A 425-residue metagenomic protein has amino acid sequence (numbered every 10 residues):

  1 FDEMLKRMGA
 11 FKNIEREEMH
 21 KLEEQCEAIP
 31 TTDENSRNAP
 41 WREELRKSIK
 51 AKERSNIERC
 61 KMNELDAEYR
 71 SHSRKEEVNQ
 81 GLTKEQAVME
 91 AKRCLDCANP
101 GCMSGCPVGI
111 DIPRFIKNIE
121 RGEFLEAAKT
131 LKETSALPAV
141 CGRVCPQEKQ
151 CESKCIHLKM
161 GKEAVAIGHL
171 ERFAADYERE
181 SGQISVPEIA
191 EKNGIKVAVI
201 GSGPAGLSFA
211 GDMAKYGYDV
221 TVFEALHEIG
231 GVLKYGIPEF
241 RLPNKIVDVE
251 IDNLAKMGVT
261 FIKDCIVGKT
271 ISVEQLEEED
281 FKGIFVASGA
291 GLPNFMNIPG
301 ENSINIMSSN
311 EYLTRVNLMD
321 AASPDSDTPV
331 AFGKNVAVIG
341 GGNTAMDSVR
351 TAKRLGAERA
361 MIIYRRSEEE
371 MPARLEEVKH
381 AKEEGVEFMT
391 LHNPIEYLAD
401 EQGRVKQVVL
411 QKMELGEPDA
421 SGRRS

Functional and structural regions predicted by a protein language model:
F1-K196, N244, V286-M307, L313 (+4 more regions): Ferredoxin-type iron-sulfur electron-transfer modules and their immediate structural context
D2-R16, S348-Y364: Internal hydrophobic alpha-helix adjacent to the cofactor/substrate pocket in enzyme cavities
A87, I200, F281-G289, A337-I339: Short hydrophobic core segments
A136, G203-A205, E228, G342-T344: Residue-level detector of alpha-helix initiation sites
K192-A205, A331-I339: Beta1/beta-strand and adjacent pyrophosphate-binding region of the FAD-binding site in flavoprotein oxidoreductases
I195-T221, A345-K353: N-terminal Rossmann-like FAD-binding beta1-loop-alpha1 element of flavoenzymes
Y218-K234, A360-E369: Glycine-rich FAD pyrophosphate-binding loop
K245-F295, S308, N317-S326, F332 (+1 more regions): A Rossmann-like FAD-binding core segment of flavoenzymes
